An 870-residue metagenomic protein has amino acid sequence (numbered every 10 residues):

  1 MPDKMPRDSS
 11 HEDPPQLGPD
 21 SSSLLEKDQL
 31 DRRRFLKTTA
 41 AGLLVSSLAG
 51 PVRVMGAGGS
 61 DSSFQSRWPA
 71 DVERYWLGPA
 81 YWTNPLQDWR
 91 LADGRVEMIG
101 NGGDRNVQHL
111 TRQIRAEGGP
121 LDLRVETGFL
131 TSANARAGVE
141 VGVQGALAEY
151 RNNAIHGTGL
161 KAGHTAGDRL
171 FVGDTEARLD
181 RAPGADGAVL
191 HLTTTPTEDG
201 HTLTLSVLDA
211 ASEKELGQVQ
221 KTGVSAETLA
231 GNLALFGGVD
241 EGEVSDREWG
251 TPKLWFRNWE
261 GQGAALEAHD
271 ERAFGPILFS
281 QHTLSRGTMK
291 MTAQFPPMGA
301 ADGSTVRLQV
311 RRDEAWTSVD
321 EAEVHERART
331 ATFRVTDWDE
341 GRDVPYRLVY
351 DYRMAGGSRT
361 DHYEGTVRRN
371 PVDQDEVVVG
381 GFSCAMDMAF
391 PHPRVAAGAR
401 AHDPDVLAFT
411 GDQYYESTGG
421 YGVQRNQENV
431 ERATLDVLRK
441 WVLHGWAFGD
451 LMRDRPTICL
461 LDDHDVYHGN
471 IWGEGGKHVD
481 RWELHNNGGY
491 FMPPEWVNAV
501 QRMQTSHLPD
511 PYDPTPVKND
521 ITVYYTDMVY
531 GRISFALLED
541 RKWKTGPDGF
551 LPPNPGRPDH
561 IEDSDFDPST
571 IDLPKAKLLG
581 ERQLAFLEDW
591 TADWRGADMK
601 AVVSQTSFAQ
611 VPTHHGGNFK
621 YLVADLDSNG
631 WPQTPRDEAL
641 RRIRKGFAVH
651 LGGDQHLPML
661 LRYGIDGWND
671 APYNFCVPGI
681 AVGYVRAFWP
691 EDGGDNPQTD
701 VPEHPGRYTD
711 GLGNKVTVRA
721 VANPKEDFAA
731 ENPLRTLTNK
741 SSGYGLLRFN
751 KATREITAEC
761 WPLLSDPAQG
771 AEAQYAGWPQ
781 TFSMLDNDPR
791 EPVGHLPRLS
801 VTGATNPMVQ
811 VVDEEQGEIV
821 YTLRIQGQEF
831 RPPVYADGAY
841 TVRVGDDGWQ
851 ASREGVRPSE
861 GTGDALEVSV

Functional and structural regions predicted by a protein language model:
M1-D31: N-terminal secretory signal peptides
S23-R34, L43-G59: N-terminal twin-arginine translocation
W89-R105: Short carbohydrate-recognition loop motifs
G100-D174: Secretory/extracellular carbohydrate-interaction modules and structurally similar beta-sandwich "look-alikes"
V125, P183-K221: Carbohydrate-binding surfaces in secreted/extracellular proteins
E140-P196, L712-T736: Glycine-aromatic-enriched beta-strand/loop faces of beta-sandwich-type recognition domains, especially lectin-like
L216-T251: Flexible glycan-contacting loops in extracellular carbohydrate-active proteins
W255, E260-A264, R286, F295 (+2 more regions): Long, structured stretches of catalytic cores involved in phosphate-ester chemistry, encompassing
